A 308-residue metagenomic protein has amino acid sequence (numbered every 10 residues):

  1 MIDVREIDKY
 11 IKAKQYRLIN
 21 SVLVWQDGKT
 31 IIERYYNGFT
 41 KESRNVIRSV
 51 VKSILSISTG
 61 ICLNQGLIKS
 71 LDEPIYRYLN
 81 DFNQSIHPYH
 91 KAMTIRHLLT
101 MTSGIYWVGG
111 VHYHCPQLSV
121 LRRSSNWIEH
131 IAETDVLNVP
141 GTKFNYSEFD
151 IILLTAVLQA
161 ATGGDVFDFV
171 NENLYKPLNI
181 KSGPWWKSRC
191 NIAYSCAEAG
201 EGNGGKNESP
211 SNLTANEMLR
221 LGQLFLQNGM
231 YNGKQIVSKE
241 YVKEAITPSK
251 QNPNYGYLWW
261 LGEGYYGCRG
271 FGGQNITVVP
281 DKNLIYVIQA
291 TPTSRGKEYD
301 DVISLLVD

Functional and structural regions predicted by a protein language model:
D8-F39, I276-T277, N283-V287: A short, well-structured edge-of-sheet supersecondary motif
G28, V46-L71, L98, L154-L158 (+2 more regions): Active-site SXXK
K41-E42, H112-N191, S209: Catalytic-site signature segments of enzymes, centered on catalytic residues
V46, Q65-I105, E133, A160-E208: Active-site helix/loop module of the DD-peptidase/beta-lactamase fold, centered on the serine-lysine SxxK catalytic
I47, H87-P88, V139-Y146, N203-N212 (+1 more regions): Solvent-exposed loop and edge beta-strand segments that line ligand/cofactor-binding and catalytic clefts
D150-V157, N207-M230, Q274-A290: Active-site-proximal alpha-helical segments within enzyme catalytic domains
K187, I192-N203, V242-I288: Active-site Gly/Thr loop motif
E298-D308: Short, gly/Ser/Thr-rich active-site loops of penicillin-recognizing serine hydrolases
